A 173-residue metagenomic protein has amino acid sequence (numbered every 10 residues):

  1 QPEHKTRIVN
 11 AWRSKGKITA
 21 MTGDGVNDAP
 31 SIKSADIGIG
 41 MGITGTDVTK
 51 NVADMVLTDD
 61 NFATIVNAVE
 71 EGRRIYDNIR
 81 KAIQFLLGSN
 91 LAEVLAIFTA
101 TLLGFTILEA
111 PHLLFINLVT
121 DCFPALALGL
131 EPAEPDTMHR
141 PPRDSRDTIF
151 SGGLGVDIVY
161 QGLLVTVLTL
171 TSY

Functional and structural regions predicted by a protein language model:
P2-A20, G40-Y173: Membrane-embedded transport module
E3-A11, G25-A35: Acidic, divalent-metal-coordinating active-site segment for phosphoryl/phosphodiester hydrolysis, typified by short
